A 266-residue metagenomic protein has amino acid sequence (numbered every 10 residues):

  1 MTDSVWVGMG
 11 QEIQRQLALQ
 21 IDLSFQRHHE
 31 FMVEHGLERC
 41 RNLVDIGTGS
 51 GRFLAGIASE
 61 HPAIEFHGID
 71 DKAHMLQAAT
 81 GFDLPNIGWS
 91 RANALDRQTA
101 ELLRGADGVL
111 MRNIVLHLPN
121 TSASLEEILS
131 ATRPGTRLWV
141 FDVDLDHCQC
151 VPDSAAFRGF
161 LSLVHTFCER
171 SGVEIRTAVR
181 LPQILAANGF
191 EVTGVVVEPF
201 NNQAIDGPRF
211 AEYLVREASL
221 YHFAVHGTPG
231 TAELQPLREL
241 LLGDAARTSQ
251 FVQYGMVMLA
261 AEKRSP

Functional and structural regions predicted by a protein language model:
D3-W6, E12-I13, T193-Q250: C-terminal helical/coil "lid" or tail adjacent to the Rossmann-like core of SAM-dependent
D22-R39: Conserved alpha-helix/loop element of class I SAM-dependent methyltransferases that forms part of the SAM/SAH-binding
V44, S50-R97: Class I SAM-dependent methyltransferase SAM/SAH-binding core
A100-V109: A short acidic, Gly/Pro-enriched loop at the edge of an enzyme's catalytic core that lines a small-molecule cofactor
R112-V115, F141: Residues lining the SAM
S122-R137: A short glycine-rich, Lys/Arg-flanked "PGG" loop and its adjoining helix->strand segment in the class I
W139-D206, Y221: Conserved catalytic/acceptor-binding region of the Class I
N188, M256-P266: Core SAM-dependent methyltransferase catalytic element
